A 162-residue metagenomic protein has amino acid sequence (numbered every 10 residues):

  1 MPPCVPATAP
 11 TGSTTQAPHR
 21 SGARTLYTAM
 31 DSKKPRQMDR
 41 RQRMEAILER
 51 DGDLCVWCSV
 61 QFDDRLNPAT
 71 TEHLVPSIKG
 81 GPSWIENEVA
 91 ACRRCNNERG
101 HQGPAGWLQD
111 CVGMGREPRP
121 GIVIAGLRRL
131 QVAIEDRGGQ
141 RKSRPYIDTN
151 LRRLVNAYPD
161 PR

Functional and structural regions predicted by a protein language model:
M1-Q42, S59, P120-R162: A boundary/linker detector
T11, Q16, V60-Q61, W84 (+2 more regions): Intrinsic disorder/low-complexity signature
S32-M44, T70-K79: Short Cys/His-rich Zn2+-coordinating modules
D39-A69, C92: Short cysteine-rich loop/turn motifs with clustered Cys
S59-E88, Q102-C111, G115: Histidine-centered nuclease catalytic patch
A90-G138: A contiguous, mid-protein "functional segment" used to position or interact with cofactors/ions or partner subunits
